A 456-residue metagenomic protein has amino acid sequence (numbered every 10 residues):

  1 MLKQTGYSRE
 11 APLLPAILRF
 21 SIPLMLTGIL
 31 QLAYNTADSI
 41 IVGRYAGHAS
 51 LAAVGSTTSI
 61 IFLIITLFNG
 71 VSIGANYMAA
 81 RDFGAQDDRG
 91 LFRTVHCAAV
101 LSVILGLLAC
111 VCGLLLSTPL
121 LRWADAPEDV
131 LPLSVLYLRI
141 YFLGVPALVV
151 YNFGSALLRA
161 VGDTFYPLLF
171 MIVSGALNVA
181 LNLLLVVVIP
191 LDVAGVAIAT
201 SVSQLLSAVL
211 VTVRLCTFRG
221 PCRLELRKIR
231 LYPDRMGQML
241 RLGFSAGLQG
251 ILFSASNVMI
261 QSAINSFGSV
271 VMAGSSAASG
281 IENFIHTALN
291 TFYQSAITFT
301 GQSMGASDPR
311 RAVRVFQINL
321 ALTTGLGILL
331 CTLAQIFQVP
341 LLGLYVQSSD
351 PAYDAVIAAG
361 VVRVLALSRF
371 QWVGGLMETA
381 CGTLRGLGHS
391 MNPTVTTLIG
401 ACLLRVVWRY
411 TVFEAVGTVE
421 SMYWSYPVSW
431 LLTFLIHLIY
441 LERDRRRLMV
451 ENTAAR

Functional and structural regions predicted by a protein language model:
M1-S21, A79-P146, V188-F244, T300-R369 (+1 more regions): Short alpha-helical transmembrane segments in multi-pass integral membrane proteins
E10, L14-A33, A37, I60-L67 (+7 more regions): Residue-level signal for short hydrophobic patches within transmembrane helices of multi-pass membrane transporters
R19-D38, I140, Y151, S174 (+4 more regions): Transmembrane helical elements of multi-pass membrane transporters/channels
L24, G28, I40, Y77 (+16 more regions): Transmembrane alpha-helix boundary and packing residues in multipass membrane permease domains and related
I29, A33-A52, L121-E128, L184-L191 (+5 more regions): Helix-terminus/linker motif at the lipid-water interface of multi-pass membrane proteins
A46-S59, S134, L138, A197 (+3 more regions): Small-residue hotspots at the loop-to-helix junctions and early N-terminal turns of transmembrane alpha-helices
L51-V111, L148-P167, G274-Q338, G374-T396: Small-residue-rich hydrophobic transmembrane alpha-helices
S72, I140-R159, P167-G175, V196-V211 (+4 more regions): Short runs within selected transmembrane alpha-helices of multi-pass transporters and secretion channels
